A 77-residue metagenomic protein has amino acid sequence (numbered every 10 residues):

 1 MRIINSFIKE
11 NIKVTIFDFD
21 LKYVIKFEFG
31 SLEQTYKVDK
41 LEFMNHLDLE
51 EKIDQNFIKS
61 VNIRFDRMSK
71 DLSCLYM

Functional and structural regions predicted by a protein language model:
R2-F27: Amphipathic, interaction-prone secondary-structure segments
F19-F43: A short, structured beta-strand/loop element
E42-M77: Mixed-charge, Lys/Arg-enriched low-complexity segments
